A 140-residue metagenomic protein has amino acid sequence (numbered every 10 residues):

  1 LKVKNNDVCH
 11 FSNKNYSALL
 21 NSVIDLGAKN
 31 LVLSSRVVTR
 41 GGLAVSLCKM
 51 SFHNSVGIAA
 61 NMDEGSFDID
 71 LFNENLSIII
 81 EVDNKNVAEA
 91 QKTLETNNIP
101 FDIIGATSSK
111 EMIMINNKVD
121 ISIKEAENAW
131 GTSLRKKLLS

Functional and structural regions predicted by a protein language model:
L1-C9: Gly-rich Lys/Arg/Thr-decorated short loops/hinges at beta-loop-alpha junctions or inter-strand turns that position
F11-L19: C-terminal transmembrane module of polytopic alpha-helical membrane proteins
L20, L26-S140: Glycine-/charge-enriched secondary-structure boundary and capping motifs
